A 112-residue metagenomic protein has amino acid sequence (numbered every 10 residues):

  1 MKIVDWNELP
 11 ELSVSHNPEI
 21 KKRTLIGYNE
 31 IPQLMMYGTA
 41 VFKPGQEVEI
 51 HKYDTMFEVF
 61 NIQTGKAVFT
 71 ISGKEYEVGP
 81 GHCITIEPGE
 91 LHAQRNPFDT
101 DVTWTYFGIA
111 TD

Functional and structural regions predicted by a protein language model:
M1-M35, E49: A short, N-terminal "cap"/entry segment at the start of jelly-roll beta-barrel domains of the cupin/DSBH fold
E30-I31, T55, D99-T100: Short strand-connecting beta-turns/loops that link adjacent beta-strands
G38-T39, V59, T85, D99-D112: A short hydrophobic beta-strand segment most commonly corresponding to one strand of the jelly-roll/cupin
G38-Y53: Conserved short histidine dyad/triad with adjacent acidic residue
I50, F69-T70, I86, H92-F98: Short beta-strand His + acidic residue motifs that chelate non-heme Fe in jelly-roll/DSBH and cupin folds
T55-F57, I62-A67: Glycine- and acidic-residue-biased ligand/ion/polar-headgroup-sensing regions
K66-V68, E75, L91, D101: Structural motif
G73-P88: Short acidic-glycine-tyrosine-enriched beta hairpin
